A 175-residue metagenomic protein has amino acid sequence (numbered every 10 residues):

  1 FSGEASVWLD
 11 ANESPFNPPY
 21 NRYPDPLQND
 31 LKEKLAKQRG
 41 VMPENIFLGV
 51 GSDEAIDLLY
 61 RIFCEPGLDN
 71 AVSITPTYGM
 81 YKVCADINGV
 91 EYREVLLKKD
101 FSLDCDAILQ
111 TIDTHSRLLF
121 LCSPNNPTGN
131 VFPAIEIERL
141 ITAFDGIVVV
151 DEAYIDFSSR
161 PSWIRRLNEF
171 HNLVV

Functional and structural regions predicted by a protein language model:
F1-K37: N-terminal "arm"/small-domain region of PLP-dependent enzymes with the aminotransferase-like
D10-A11, Y92-L96, L118-P124, V148-E152: Short beta-strands and strand-loop turn motifs
N12-P15, S52-D53, Y78, P124-P127 (+1 more regions): Short glycine-rich anion-binding loops that position phosphate/pyrophosphate groups of nucleotides and phosphorylated
D30-N70, N88: Phosphate-binding glycine-rich loop
I62-D86, K98: Conserved PLP-anchoring active-site segment centered on the Schiff-base-forming lysine
D86, L103-T114, P127-V175: Active-site pre-lysine segment of PLP-dependent enzymes
